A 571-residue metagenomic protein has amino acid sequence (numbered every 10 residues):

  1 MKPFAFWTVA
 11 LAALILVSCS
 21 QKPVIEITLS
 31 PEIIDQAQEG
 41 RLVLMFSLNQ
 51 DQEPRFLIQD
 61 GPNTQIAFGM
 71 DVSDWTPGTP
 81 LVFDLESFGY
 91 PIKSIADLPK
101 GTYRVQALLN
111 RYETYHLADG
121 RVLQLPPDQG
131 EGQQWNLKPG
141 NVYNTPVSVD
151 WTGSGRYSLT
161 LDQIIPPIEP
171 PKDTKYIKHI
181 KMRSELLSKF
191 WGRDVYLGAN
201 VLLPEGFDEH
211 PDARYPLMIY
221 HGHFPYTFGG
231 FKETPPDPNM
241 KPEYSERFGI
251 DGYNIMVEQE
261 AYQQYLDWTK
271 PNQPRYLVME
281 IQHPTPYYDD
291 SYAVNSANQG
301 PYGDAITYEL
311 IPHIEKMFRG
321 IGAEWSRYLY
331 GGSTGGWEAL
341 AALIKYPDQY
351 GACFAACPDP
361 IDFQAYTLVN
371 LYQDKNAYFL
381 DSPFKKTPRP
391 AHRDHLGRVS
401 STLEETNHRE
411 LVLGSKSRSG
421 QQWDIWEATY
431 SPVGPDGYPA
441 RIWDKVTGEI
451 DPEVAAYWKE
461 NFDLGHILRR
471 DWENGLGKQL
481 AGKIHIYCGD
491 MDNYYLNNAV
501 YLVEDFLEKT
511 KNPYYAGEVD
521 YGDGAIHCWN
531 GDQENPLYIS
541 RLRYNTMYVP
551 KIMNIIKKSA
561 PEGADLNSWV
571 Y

Functional and structural regions predicted by a protein language model:
M1-T8: Bacterial N-terminal signal peptides that target proteins for export
V17-S18: C-terminal motif of bacterial Sec signal peptides marking the signal peptidase cleavage site
K22-L29, D35-L42, Y196-N200, I219: Contiguous beta-strand segments within globular domains
E32-I34, N49-D51: Short solvent-exposed strand-capping/beta-turn motif centered on an Asx-Ser/Thr pair
L48-Q50, F56-Y571: Non-catalytic cap/lid and distal C-terminal segments of serine-dependent acyl enzymes
